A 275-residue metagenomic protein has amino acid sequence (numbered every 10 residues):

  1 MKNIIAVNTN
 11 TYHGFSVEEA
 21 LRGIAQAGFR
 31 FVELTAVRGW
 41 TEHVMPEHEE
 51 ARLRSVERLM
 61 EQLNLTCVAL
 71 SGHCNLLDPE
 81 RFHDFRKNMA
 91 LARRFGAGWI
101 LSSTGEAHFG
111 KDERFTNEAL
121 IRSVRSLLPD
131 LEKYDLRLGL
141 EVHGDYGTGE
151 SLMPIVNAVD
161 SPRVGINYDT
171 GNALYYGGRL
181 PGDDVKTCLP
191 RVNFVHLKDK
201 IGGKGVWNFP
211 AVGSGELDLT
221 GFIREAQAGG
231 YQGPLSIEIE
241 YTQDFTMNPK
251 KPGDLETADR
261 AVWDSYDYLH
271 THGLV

Functional and structural regions predicted by a protein language model:
M1-A6, L65-H73, A107: N-terminal small/glycine-rich loop or linker at the start of catalytic domains across soluble metabolic enzymes
M1-T9, H13-F31, E61-L63, G96 (+1 more regions): Histidine-acidic metal/acid-base catalytic patches
T11-H13, A36-R38, H73-L76, T104-H108 (+4 more regions): Active-site-proximal loop/turn and secondary-structure-junction residues that shape catalytic pockets, frequently
E18-E19, F31, R54, R58-T66 (+3 more regions): Active-site acidic/histidine proton-transfer and metal-coordination neighborhood in alpha/beta enzyme cores
R30-T41: A short beta-strand-loop structural module common to alpha/beta enzyme folds
E33, A69, L101, G139 (+2 more regions): Conserved beta-strand positions in the central sheet of alpha/beta enzyme cores
W40-H48, G72-K87, E106-T116, V206-A211 (+1 more regions): Surface-exposed, active-site-proximal loop segments in enzymatic domains
P46-R54, L217-L219: Aromatic- and glycine-enriched glycan-recognition loops and surfaces that form the carbohydrate-binding subsites
